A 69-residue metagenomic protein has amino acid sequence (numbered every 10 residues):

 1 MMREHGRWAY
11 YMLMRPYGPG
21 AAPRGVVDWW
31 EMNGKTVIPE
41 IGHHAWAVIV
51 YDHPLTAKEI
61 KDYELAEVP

Functional and structural regions predicted by a protein language model:
A9-V68: Acidic, low-complexity, intrinsically disordered interaction modules
